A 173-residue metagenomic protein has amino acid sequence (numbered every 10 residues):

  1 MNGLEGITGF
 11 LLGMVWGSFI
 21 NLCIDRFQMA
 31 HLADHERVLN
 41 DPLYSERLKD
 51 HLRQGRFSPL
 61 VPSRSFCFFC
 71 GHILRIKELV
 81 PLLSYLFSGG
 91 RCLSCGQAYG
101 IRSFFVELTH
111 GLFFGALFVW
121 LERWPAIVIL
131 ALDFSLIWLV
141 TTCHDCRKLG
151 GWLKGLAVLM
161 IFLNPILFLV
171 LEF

Functional and structural regions predicted by a protein language model:
M1-F173: A membrane-topology feature that recognizes alpha-helical transmembrane segments and their immediate juxtamembrane
